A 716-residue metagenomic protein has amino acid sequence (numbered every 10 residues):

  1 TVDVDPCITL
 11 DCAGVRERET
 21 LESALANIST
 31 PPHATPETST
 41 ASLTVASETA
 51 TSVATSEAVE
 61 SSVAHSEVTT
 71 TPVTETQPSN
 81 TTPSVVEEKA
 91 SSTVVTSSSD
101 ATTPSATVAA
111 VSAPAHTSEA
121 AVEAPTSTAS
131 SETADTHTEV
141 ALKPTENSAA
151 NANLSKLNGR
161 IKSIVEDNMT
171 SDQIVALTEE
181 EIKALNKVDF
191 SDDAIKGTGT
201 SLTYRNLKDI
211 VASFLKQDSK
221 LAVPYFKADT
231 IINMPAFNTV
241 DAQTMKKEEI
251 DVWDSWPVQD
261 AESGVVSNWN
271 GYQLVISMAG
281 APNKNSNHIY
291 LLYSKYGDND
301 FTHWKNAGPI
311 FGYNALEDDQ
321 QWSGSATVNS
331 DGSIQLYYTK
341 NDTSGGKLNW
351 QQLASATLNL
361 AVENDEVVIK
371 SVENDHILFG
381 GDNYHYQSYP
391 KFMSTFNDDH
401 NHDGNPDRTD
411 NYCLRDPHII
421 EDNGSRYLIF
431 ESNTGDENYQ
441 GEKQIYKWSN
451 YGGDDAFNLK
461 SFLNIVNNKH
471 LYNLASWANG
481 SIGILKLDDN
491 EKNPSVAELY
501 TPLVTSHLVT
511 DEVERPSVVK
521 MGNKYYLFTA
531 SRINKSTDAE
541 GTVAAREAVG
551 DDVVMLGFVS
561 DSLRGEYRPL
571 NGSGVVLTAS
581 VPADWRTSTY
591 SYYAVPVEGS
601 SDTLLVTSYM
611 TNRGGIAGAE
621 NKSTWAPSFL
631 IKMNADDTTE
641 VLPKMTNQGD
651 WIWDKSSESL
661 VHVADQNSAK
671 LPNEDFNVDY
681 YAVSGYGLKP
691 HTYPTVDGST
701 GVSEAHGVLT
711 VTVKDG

Functional and structural regions predicted by a protein language model:
T1-L185, P690-G716: Intrinsically disordered, low-complexity segments of exported/surface proteins
N151-K714: Carbohydrate-active catalytic/glycan-binding domains of CAZyme proteins, especially the secreted or lumenal ectodomains
